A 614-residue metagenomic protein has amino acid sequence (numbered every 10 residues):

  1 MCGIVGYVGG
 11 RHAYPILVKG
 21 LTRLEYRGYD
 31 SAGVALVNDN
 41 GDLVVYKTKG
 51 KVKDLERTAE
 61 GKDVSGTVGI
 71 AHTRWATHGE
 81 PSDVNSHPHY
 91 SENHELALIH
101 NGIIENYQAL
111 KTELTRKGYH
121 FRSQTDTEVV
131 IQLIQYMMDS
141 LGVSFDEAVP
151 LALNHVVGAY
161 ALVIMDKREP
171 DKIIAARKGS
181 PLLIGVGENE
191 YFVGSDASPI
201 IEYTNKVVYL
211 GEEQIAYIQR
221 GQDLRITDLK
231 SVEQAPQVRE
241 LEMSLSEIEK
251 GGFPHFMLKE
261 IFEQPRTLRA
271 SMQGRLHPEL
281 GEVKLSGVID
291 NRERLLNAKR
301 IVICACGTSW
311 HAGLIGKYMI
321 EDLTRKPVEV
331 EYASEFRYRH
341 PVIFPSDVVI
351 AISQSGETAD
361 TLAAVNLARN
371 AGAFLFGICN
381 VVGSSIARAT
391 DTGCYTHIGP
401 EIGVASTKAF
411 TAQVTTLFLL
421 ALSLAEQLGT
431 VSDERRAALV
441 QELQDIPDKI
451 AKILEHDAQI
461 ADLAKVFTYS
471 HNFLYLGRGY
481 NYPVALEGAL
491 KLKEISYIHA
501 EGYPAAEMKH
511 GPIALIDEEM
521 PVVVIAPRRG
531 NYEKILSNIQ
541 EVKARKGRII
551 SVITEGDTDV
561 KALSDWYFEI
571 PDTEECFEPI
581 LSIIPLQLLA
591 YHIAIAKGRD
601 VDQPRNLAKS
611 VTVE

Functional and structural regions predicted by a protein language model:
M1-K250, P254, R266-R300, Y338 (+4 more regions): Conserved short alpha-helical segments that host acidic/polar catalytic motifs at enzyme active sites
T67, A71-V84, E279-R292, G316-I352 (+2 more regions): Glycine-rich oxoanion-binding loops at beta->alpha junctions
P88-Y90, M165, I174-A175, V207-V208 (+12 more regions): Replace "in large, NTP-powered and nucleic-acid-processing enzymes" with "in large, NTP-powered factors and other
I173, L183-V208, S334-A368, E507-K543 (+2 more regions): Glycine-rich, anion-gripping cofactor-binding loops and their flanking helix/strand elements in enzyme active sites
M257, R548, K561-L563, T573-E614: Generic C-terminus detector
Q264-L268, M272-V302, T392-P521, A594-E614: Active-site phosphate/pyrophosphate-binding segments
L296-A438, E442-D445, P527-W566, L589: Glycine-rich phosphate-binding loops that contact phosphosugars or nucleotide phosphates
